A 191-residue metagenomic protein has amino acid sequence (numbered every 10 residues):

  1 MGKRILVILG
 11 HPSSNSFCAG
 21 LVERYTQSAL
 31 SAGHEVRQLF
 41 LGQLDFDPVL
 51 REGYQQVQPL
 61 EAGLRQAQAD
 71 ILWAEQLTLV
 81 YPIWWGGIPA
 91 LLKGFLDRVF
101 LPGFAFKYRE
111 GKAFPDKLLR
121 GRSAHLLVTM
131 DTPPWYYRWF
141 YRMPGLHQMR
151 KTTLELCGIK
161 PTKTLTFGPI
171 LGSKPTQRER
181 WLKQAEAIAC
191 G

Functional and structural regions predicted by a protein language model:
G2-H34: N-terminal beta1-alpha1 ligand-phosphate binding loop
K3-R4, E35-R37, S123-A124, P161: Residues at the starts of beta-strands that form the adenosine-phosphate
G10, L41, T129: Cofactor-binding loop segments of dinucleotide-utilizing enzymes, especially the Rossmann-like FAD- and NAD(P)+-binding
H34-D45, L165-G168: A short beta-strand-loop structural module common to alpha/beta enzyme folds
L41-P59, R178: N-terminal beta-loop-helix "entrance" segment that forms/cooperates in small-molecule cofactor or anionic ligand
P48, P134-Y137, G172-S173: A short acidic, helix-capping loop that chelates divalent metal ions and anchors anionic groups
P59-M149: Helix-loop-strand module that forms the ligand-binding subsite of alpha/beta enzymes
W139-G191: Glycine-rich phosphate/pyrophosphate-binding loop and the adjoining helix
